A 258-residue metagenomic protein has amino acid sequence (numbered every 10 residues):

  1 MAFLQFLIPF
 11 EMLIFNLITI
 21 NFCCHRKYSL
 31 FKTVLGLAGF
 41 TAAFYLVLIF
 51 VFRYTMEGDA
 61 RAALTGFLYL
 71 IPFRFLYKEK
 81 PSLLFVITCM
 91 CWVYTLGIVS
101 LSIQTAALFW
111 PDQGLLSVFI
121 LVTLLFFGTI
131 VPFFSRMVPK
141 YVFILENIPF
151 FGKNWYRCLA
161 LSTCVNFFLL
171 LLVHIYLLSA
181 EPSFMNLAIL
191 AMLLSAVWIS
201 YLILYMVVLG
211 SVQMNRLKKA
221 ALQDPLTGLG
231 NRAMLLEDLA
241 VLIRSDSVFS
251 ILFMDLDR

Functional and structural regions predicted by a protein language model:
A2-F6, F10-L35, L46-L159, I175-L178: Juxtamembrane segments at transmembrane-helix boundaries in multi-pass signal-transduction membrane proteins
L37-T41: N-terminal interaction modules that seed assembly of large macromolecular complexes
A106, L239-A240: Generic structural signal for well-ordered alpha-helical scaffold segments
F133-E146, L171-L187, L193-A220: Juxtamembrane or sensor-core-proximal signal-transducing alpha helices that couple sensory domains to cytosolic
R157-L172: Hydrophobic membrane-spanning alpha-helices of multi-pass integral membrane proteins
K218-E237, M254-D257: Conserved nucleotide-binding and Mg2+-coordinating catalytic segments in signaling enzymes
A240-M254: Nucleotide second-messenger and two-component phosphorelay signaling modules
